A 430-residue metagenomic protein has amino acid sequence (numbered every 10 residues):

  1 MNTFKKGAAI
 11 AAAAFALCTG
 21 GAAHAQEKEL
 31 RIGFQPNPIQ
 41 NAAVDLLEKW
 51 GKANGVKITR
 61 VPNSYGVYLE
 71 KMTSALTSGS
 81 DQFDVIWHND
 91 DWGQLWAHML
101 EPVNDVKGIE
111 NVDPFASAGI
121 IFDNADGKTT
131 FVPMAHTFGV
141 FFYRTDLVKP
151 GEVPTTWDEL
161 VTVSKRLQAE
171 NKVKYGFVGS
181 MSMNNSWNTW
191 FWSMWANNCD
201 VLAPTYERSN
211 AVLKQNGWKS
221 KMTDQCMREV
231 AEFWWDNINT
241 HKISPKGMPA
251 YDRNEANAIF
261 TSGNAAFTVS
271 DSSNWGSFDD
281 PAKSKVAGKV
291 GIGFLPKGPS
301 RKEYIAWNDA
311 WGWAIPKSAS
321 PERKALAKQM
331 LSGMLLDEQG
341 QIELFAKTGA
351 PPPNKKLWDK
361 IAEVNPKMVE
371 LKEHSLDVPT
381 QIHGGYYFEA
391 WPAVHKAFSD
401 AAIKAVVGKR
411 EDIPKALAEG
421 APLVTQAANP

Functional and structural regions predicted by a protein language model:
G20-A25: Sec/Tat signal peptide C-region and signal peptidase I cleavage site
K28, D45-F115, T130, D146-T155 (+5 more regions): Extracytoplasmic "Venus flytrap"/periplasmic binding protein-like
N37-K57, A231, F398: Short, polar/charged alpha-helical segment
A53, G127-T129, L147-K149, K214 (+4 more regions): Extracytoplasmic/periplasmic substrate-recognition and gating elements
R60-P62, N124-D126, K347-K356, E370-V424: C-terminal capping/gating helix-and-loop segments adjacent to ligand/active sites or protein-protein/ligand interfaces
N89-G139, E152-T155, V161, P204 (+3 more regions): Hinge/lid segment of periplasmic solute-binding proteins
T130-M134, G139, V161-K219, A265: Extracytoplasmic/periplasmic solute-binding protein
V163-S164, R208-M248: Glycine-centered hinge/linker elements that transmit conformational signals in sensory and ligand-binding systems
